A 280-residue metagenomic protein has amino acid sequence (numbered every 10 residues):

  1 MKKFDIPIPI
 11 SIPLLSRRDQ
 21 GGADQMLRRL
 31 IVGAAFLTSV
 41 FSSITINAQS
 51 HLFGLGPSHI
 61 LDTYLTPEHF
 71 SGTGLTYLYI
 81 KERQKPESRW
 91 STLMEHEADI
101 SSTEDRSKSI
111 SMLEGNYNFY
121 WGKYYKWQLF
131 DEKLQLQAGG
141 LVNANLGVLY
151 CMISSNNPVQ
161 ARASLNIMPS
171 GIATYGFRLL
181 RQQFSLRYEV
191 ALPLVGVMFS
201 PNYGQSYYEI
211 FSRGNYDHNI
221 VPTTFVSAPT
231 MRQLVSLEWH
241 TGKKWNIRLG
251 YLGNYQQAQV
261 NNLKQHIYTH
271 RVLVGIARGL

Functional and structural regions predicted by a protein language model:
R17-G21, R28-R29: Glycine-biased, low-complexity coil/linker segments
I46-T103: Short glycine/proline- and aromatic-enriched beta-strand/turn motifs that initiate or cap beta-hairpins
N47-A48, Q84-T92, K126-L136, R178-S185 (+1 more regions): Short loop/turn motifs that connect adjacent beta-strands in outer-membrane beta-barrel proteins
H51-H59, M94-S102, A138-V148, A173 (+2 more regions): Transmembrane beta-barrel strands of outer-membrane/channel proteins
L61-H69, T103-S111, S154-A161, N219-T223 (+2 more regions): Extracellular loop and loop/strand-boundary signature of outer-membrane beta-barrel proteins
H69-T73, S111-G115, F130, A161-L165 (+2 more regions): Short sequence motifs at beta-strands and strand-loop junctions characteristic of Gram-negative outer-membrane
N156-K244, Y255: Outer-membrane beta-barrel transmembrane domain signature
Y268-L280: Outer-membrane beta-barrel "beta-signal"
